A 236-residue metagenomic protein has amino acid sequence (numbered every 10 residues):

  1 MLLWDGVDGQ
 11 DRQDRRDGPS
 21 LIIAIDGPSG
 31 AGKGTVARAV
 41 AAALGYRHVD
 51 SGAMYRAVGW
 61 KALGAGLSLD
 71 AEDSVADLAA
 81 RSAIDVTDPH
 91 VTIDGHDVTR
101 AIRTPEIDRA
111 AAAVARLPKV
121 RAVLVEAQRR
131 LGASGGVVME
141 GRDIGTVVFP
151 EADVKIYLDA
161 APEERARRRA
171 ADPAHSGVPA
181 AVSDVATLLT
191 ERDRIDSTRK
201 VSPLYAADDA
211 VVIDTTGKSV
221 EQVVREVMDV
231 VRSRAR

Functional and structural regions predicted by a protein language model:
D5-D17: Compositionally biased, intrinsically disordered low-complexity segments enriched for polar/charged residues
I23-I25: Hydrophobic anchor at the beta1->P-loop junction of P-loop NTPases
P28: P-loop (Walker A) phosphate-binding loop of NTP-binding proteins
K33: Conserved lysine of the Walker
V36: Hydrophobic positions on the alpha1 helix immediately C-terminal to the Walker A/P-loop
A39-E106: N-terminal phosphate/diphosphate-binding loop that engages ATP/GTP or pyrophosphate donors across diverse enzyme folds
T99-S176: ATP-dependent NMP and nucleoside kinases share a basic, alpha-helical "lid"
Q128-S134, I144-V147, E151, S176-E226: Small-molecule kinase domains that catalyze NTP-dependent phosphoryl transfer to phosphate-bearing small molecules
